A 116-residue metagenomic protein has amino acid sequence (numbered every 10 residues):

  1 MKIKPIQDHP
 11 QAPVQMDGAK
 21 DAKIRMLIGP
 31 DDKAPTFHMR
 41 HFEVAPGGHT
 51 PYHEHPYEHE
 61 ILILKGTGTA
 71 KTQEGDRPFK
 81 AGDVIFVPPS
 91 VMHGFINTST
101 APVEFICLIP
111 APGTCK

Functional and structural regions predicted by a protein language model:
M1-T36, K116: A short, N-terminal "cap"/entry segment at the start of jelly-roll beta-barrel domains of the cupin/DSBH fold
R25, R40-H55, P89: Conserved short histidine dyad/triad with adjacent acidic residue
H41, F86, A101-K116: A short hydrophobic beta-strand segment most commonly corresponding to one strand of the jelly-roll/cupin
G48, P56-Y57, G75, V91-M92 (+1 more regions): A generic "binding-loop/recognition-motif" signal
G48-P51, G66-K71, G113: Short beta-strand segments in beta-sandwich/barrel cores
P51-Y52, A70-K71, V87, H93-T100: Short beta-strand His + acidic residue motifs that chelate non-heme Fe in jelly-roll/DSBH and cupin folds
Y57-H59, I63-G68: Glycine- and acidic-residue-biased ligand/ion/polar-headgroup-sensing regions
E74-P89: Short acidic-glycine-tyrosine-enriched beta hairpin
